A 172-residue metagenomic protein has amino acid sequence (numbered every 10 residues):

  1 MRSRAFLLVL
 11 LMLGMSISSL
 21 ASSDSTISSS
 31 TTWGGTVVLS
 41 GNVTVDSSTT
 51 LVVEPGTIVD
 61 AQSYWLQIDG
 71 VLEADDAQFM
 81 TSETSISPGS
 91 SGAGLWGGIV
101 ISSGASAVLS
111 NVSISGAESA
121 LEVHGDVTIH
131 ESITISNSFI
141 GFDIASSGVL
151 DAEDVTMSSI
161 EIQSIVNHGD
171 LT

Functional and structural regions predicted by a protein language model:
M1-S23: Secretory targeting signatures
S19-T172: Beta-strand/loop edge motif enriched in small/polar residues
